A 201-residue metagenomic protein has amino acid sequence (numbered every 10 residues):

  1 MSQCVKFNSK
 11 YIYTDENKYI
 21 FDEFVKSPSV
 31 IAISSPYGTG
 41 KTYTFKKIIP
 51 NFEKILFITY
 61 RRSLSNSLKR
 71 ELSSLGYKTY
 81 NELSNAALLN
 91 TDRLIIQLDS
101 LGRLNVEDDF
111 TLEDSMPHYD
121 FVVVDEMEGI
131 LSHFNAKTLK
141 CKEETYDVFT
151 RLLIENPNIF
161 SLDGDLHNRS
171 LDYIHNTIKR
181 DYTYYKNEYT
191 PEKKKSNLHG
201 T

Functional and structural regions predicted by a protein language model:
V5-P28, K46: Pre-Walker A adenine-sensing motif
S27-K47: Walker A/P-loop
V30, D165-T201: Interdomain hinge/linker at the junction between the two RecA-like core domains of SF2 helicases
S35-P36, Y60, E188: P-loop (Walker A) phosphate-binding loop of NTP-binding proteins
Y43-T44, I48-Y77, L166-S170: Conserved Walker A/P-loop ATP-binding site and its immediately adjacent core in helicase/helicase-like ATPase domains
L56, L75-N85, D181-E188: Conserved RecA-like helicase motor-core motifs
L72-M116: Inter-Walker segment of RecA-like/P-loop motor cores
S100, D109-S161: SF2 helicase catalytic motif II
